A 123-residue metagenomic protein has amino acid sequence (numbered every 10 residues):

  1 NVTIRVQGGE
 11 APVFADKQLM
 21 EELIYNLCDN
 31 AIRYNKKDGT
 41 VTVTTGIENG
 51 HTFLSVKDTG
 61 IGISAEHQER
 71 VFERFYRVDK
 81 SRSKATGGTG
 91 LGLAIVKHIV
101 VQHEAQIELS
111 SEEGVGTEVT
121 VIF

Functional and structural regions predicted by a protein language model:
G8, P12-A15: Conserved micro-motifs of the catalytic ATP-binding
A31-I32: Short helix-loop "hinge" at the ATP-lid/N-box region of the Bergerat-fold HATPase_c
D38-G50: Short beta-strand/loop element within the Bergerat-fold HATPase_c
D58: Acidic ATP/Mg2+-coordinating residue in the GHKL
I63-R77, K97: Short conserved segment of the HATPase_c
G92, V96: Short alpha-helical Gxxx[C/S/T] motif in the catalytic ATP-binding
E104-A105: Conserved glycine-rich
